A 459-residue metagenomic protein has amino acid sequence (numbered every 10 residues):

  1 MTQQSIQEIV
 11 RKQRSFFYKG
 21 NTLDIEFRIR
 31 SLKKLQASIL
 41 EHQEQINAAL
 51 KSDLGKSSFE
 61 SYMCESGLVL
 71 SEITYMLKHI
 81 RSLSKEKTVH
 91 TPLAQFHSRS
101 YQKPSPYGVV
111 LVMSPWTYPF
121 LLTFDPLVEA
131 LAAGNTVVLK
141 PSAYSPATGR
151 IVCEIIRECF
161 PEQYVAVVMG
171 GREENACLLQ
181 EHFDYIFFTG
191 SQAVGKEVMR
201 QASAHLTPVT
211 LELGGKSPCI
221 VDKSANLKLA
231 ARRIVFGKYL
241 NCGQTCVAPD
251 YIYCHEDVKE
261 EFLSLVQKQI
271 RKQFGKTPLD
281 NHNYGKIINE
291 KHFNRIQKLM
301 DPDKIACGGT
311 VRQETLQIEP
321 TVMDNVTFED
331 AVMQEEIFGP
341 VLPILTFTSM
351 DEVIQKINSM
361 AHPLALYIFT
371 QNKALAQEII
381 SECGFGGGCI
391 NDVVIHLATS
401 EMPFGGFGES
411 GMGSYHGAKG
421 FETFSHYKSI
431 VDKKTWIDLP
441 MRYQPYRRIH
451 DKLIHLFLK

Functional and structural regions predicted by a protein language model:
M1-Y101: N-terminal Rossmann-like NAD(P)+-binding subdomain of aldehyde/semialdehyde dehydrogenases
I6, I25, Q43, L227 (+3 more regions): Residues at or immediately preceding the N-termini of alpha-helices
F17, N21, Q36-I39, Q43 (+13 more regions): Structural signal for hydrophobic packing residues in well-ordered secondary-structure cores of soluble enzyme domains
L23-D24, I220, R271, Q317-K459: Conserved C-terminal structural/oligomerization subdomain of aldehyde/semialdehyde dehydrogenase
R28, I73, G134, V165 (+7 more regions): Residue-level signal for inorganic ion chemistry
L93-L229, Q267: Rossmann-like NAD(P) dinucleotide-binding subdomain of oxidoreductase/dehydrogenase enzymes
F160, A193-T327, I390, K452 (+1 more regions): ALDH superfamily catalytic-core signature
